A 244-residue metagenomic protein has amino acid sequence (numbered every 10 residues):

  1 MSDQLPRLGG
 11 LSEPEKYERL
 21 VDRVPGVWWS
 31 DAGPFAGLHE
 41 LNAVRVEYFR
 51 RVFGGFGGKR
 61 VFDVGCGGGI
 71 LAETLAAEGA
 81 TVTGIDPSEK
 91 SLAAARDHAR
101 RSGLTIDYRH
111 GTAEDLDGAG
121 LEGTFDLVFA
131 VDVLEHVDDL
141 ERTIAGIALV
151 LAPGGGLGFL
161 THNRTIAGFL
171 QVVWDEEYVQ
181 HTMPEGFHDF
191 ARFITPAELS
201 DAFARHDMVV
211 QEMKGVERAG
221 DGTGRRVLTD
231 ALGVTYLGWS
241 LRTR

Functional and structural regions predicted by a protein language model:
M1-W29: N-terminal, positively charged/glycine-rich alpha-helical extensions of SAM-dependent methyltransferases
H39-G57: Conserved alpha-helix/loop element of class I SAM-dependent methyltransferases that forms part of the SAM/SAH-binding
F62, I70-D115: Class I SAM-dependent methyltransferase SAM/SAH-binding core
F129: A conserved beta-strand element that flanks and buttresses the S-adenosyl-L-methionine
E141-P153: A short glycine-rich, Lys/Arg-flanked "PGG" loop and its adjoining helix->strand segment in the class I
G156-Q180: Conserved class I S-adenosyl-L-methionine
T161, H181-E198: Acceptor-substrate binding/catalytic loop of class I
A191-H206, M213: Short alpha-helix
